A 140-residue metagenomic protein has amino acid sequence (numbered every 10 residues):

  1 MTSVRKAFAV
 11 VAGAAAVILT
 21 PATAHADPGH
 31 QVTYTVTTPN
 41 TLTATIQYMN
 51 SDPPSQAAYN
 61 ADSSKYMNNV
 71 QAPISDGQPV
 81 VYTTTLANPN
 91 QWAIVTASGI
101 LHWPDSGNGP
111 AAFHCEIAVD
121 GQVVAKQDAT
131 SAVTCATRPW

Functional and structural regions predicted by a protein language model:
M1-A26: Secretory targeting and sorting signals
S3-V11, V70-V80, Q127, T134-A136: Generic detector of solvent-exposed, compositionally biased contiguous segments
A15-I18, A26-H30, A132, T137-W140: Activation corresponds to long, low-complexity, non-globular regions
A26-P28, N40, D76, A87-P89 (+1 more regions): Solvent-exposed loop and beta-edge segments used for protein-protein assembly and interaction
D27-K65: Short, surface-exposed binding/anchoring microloops in extracellular/periplasmic proteins
Q56-Y59, N68, G121-K126: Surface-exposed loop/edge segments in extracytoplasmic proteins
Y59-A87: Tryptophan-paired
V81-T137: Extracytosolic low-complexity repeat regions of secreted or lipid-anchored proteins
